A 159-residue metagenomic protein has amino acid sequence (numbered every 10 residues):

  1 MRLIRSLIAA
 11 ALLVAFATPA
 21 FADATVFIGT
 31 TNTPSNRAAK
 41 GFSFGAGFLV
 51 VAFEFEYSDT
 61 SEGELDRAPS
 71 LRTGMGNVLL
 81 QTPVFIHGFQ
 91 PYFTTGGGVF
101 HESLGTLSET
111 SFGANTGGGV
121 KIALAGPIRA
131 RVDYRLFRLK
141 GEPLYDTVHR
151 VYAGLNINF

Functional and structural regions predicted by a protein language model:
M1-I8: Bacterial N-terminal signal peptides that target proteins for export
A9-A10, A20: Cleavable N-terminal signal peptides
F16-A22: Sec/Tat signal peptide C-region and signal peptidase I cleavage site
A22-T30, P91-T95: Transmembrane beta-strand segments of Gram-negative outer membrane beta-barrel proteins
T30-K40, G63-S70, L104-S111, K140-D146: Solvent-exposed loop/turn segments connecting transmembrane beta-strands in outer-membrane beta-barrel proteins
G45-A114, I122-G126, V151-F159: Gram-negative (and chloroplast) outer-membrane scaffold detector with strong preference for beta-barrel transmembrane
A125-F159: Predominantly the C-terminal beta-signal and adjacent terminal strand-loop region of outer-membrane beta-barrel
